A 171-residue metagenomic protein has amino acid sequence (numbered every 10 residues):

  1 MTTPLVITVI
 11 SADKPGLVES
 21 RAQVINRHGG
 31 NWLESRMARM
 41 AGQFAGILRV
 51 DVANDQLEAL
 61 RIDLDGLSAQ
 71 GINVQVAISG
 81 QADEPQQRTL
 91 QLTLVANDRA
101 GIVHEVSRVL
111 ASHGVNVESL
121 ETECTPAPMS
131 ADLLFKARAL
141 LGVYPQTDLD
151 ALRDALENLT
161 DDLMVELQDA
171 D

Functional and structural regions predicted by a protein language model:
M1-D171: A conserved regulatory-domain signal marking ACT and ACT-like small-molecule sensing domains and adjacent regulatory
